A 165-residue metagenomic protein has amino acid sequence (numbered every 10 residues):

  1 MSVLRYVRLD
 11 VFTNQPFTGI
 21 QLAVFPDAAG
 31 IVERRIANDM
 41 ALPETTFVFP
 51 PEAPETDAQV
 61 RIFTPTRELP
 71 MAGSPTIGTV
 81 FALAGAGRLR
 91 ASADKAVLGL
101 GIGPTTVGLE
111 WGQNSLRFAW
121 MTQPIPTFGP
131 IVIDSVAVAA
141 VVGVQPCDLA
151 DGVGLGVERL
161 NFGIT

Functional and structural regions predicted by a protein language model:
M1-M71, I77-T165: Active-site proximal loop and beta-alpha junction motif in alpha/beta enzyme cores
